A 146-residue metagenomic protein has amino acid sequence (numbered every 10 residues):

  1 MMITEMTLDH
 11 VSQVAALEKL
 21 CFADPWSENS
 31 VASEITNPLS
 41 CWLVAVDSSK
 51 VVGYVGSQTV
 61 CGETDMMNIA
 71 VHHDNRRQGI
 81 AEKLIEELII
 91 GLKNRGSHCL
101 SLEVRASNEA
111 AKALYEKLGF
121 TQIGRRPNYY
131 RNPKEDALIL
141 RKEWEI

Functional and structural regions predicted by a protein language model:
M2-D74, I85-E87, G91, R95 (+1 more regions): Acetyl-CoA-dependent GNAT
E28, A32, A106, Y129-Y130: Conserved beta-strand edge residues that scaffold enzyme active sites
M66, L100-V104: Conserved hydrophobic beta-strand within the GNAT/NAT acetyltransferase core sheet that lines the active-site cleft
H72-Q78, A106-N108: Active-site acidic-Proline motif in GNAT/NAT acetyltransferases
R77-G91, A113-K117: Conserved acetyl-CoA-binding loop-helix of GNAT-fold acetyltransferases
Q78, R95-H98: Short coil/turn segments at alpha/beta junctions that flank glycine-rich nucleotide-binding fingerprints
I85, N108-A111, N128-P133: Short glycine/proline-centered loop/turn elements that form peptide/ligand docking sites
E103, E116, T121-A137: Conserved catalytic-core motifs of GNAT/GCN5-like acyltransferases
